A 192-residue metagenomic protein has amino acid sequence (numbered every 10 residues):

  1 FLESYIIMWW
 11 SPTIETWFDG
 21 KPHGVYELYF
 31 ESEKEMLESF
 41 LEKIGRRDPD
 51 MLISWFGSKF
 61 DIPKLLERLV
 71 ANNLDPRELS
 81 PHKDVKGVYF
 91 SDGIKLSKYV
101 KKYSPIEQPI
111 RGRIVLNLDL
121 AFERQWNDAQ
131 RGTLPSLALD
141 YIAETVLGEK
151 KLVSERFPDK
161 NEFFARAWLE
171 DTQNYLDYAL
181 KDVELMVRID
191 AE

Functional and structural regions predicted by a protein language model:
F1-M51: Conserved RNase H-like, two-metal-ion catalytic cores of nucleic-acid enzymes
Y5-I7, E27, D48, I62 (+1 more regions): Active-site-proximal helix-loop-helix substrate-binding element of RNase H-like nuclease domains
K34, W55, L176, L180: Short, conserved micro-motifs enriched in small and acidic residues
I53-K64: Acidic, metal-coordinating catalytic cores used for nucleic-acid/nucleotide bond scission and strand-transfer chemistry
D190-A191: Acidic catalytic cores of enzymes that act on phosphate-bearing nucleotides/polynucleotides
